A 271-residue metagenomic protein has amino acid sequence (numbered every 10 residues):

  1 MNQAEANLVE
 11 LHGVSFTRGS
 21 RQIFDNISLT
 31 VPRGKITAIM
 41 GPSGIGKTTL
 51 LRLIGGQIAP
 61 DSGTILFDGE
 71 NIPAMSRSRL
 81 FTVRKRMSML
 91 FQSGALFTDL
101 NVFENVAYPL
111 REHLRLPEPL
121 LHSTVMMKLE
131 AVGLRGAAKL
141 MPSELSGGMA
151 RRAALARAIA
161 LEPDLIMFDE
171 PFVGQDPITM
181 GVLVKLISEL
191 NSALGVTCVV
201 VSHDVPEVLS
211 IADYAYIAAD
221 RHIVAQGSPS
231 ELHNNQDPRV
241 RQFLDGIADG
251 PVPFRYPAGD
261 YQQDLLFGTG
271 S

Functional and structural regions predicted by a protein language model:
G55: Helix-to-loop junction immediately C-terminal to a conserved catalytic motif
G63-N71: Conserved ABC transporter NBD signature motif
E70-N71, E118-G136: Conserved ABC ATPase "signature" region
M141-L145, M149: Conserved ABC ATPase signature
E162: Conserved catalytic motifs of ABC-family nucleotide-binding domains
I166-D169: Catalytic Walker B motif of ABC-type/P-loop ATPase nucleotide-binding domains
